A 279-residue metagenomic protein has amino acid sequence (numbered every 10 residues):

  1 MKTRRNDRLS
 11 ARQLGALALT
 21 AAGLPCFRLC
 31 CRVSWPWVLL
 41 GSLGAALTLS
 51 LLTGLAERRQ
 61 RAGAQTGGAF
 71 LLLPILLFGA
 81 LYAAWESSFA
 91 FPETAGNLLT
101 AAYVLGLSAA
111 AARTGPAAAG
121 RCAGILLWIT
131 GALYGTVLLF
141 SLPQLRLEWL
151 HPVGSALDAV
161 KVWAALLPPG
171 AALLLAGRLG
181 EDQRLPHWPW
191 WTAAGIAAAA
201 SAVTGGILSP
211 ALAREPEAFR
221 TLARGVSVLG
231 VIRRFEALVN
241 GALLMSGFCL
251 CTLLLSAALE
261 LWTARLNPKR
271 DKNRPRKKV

Functional and structural regions predicted by a protein language model:
M1-R8: Short, Lys/Arg-rich, polar N-terminal cytosolic tail immediately upstream of the first transmembrane signal-anchor
L9-P25, V38-L49, L71, I75-G79 (+5 more regions): Hydrophobic, membrane-embedded alpha-helices of multi-pass small-molecule transporters
L29-V33, A56-R59, E86-F89, V104-I125 (+1 more regions): Membrane-water interface regions at transmembrane-helix termini and the short interhelical loops of multi-pass membrane
L29-V33, W85-P92, Q144-A156, R214: Membrane-interface helix termini and inter-helical loops of multi-pass transporters
A56-A95, A112-R113, L244-L266: Hydrophobic transmembrane alpha-helices that form the core helical bundles of multi-pass secondary transporters
Y82, L98-A102, A111-S141: Membrane-interface loop-to-helix entry segments
R184-G195, A257-K278: Cytoplasmic juxtamembrane regions at transmembrane-helix boundaries
S209-E236: Membrane-interface interhelical connector segments
